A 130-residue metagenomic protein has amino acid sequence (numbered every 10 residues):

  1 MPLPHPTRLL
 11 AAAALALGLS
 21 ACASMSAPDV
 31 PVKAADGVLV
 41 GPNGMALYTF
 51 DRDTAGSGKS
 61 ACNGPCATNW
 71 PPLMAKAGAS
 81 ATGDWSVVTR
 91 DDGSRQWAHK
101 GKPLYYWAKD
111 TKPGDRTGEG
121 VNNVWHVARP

Functional and structural regions predicted by a protein language model:
P2-A11: Bacterial N-terminal signal peptides that target proteins for export
A16-L19: Bacterial Sec-type N-terminal signal peptides, specifically the leucine/valine-rich hydrophobic h-region
D29-M45, T89-K102: Short, low-complexity cationic-aromatic patches
N43-D51, S57, P65: Short N-proximal segments of mature Sec-exported proteins
D51-A55, K109-P113: Acidic glycine-/aspartate-rich tracts in secreted/extracellular proteins
K59-S86, N123-A128: A low-complexity, Ser/Thr/Gly/Pro-enriched, surface-exposed linker/loop concept that marks segments flanking
D110-P130: Short, well-ordered, aromatic-rich surface patches in folded extracellular/luminal domains
